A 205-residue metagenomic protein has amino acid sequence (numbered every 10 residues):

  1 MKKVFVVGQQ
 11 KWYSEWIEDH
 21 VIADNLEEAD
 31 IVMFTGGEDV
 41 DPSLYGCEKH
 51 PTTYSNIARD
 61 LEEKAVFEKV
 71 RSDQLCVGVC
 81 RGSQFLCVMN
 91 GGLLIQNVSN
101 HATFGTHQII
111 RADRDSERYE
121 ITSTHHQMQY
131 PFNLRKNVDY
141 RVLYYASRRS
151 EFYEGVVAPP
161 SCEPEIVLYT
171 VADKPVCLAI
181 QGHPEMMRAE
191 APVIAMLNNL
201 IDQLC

Functional and structural regions predicted by a protein language model:
M1-V79, V88-I95, S99-H126, Y130-D173 (+1 more regions): N-terminal beta1-alpha1 cap of cysteine-dependent amidohydrolase-like domains
S83: Catalytic nucleophile loop
